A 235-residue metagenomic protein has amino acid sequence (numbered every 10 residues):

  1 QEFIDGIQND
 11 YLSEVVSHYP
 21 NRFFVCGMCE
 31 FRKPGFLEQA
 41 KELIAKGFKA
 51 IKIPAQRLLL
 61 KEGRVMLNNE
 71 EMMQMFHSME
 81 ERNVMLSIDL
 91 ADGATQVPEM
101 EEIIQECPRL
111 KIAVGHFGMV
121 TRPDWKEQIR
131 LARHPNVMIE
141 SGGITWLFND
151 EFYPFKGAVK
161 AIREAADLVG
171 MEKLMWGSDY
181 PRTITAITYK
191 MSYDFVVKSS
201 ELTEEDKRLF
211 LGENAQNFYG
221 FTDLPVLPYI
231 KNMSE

Functional and structural regions predicted by a protein language model:
Q1, E140, M175-G177, L211: Short beta-strand segments
Q1-Q74, S78, R82, R122 (+2 more regions): Mid-domain alpha/beta scaffold segments of enzyme catalytic cores
F3-I7, R32-G35, L58-L60, G93-P98 (+3 more regions): Active-site environment of divalent metal-dependent phosphoester hydrolases
N9-F23, I104-A113, M191-E201, S234-E235: Short, electropositive alpha-helical surface patch
D10-E14, E101-E102, I129, R163-E164 (+2 more regions): Active-site phosphate/pyrophosphate- and oxyanion-stabilizing loops and adjacent acidic/basic residues in soluble
L12, L43, M79, I139 (+4 more regions): Conserved, mostly hydrophobic/aromatic
K49-A50, V65-M175, D223, L227-E235: Catalytic pocket-lining loop regions of alpha/beta-barrel enzymes, especially the amidohydrolase/enolase/GH5 lineages
R163-E164, L168-M175, I184-E235: Mid-to-C-terminal alpha-helical segments outside catalytic/metal-binding sites
